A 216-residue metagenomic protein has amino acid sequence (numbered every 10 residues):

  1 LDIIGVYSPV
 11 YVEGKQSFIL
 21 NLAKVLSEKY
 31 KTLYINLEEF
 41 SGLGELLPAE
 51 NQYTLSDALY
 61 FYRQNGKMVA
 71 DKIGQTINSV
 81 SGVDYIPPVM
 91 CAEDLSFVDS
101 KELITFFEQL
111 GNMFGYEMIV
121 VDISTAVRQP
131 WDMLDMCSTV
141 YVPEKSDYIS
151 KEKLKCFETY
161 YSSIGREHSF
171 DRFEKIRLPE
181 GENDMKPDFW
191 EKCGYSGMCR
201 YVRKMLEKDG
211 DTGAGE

Functional and structural regions predicted by a protein language model:
D2-L47: Walker A/P-loop phosphate-binding motif and the immediately C-terminal alpha-helix
G5-Y7, I35-N36, P87-P88, V120-D122 (+1 more regions): Conserved beta-strand segments of the P-loop GTPase G domain that flank and frequently precede/overlap
K15, L95-D99, I149-C156: Active-site-adjacent loop/helix micro-motif of nuclease/hydrolase catalytic cores
K29-Y85: Phosphate-binding loop that captures ATP/GTP phosphates
I73-G74, S79-W131: Phosphate-binding/switch loop-helix module in NTP-utilizing enzymes
T105-G194: Conserved catalytic-core segment of NTP-binding enzymes
P187-E216: NTP-binding/hydrolysis catalytic cores, primarily Walker-type P-loop NTPases
